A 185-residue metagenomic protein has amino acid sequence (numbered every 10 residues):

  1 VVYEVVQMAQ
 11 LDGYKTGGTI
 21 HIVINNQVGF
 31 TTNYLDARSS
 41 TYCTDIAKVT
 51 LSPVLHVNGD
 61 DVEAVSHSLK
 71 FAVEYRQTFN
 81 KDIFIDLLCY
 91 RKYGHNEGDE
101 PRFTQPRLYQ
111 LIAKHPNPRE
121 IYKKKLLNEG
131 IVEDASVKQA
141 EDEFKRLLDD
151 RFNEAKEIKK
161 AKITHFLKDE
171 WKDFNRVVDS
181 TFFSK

Functional and structural regions predicted by a protein language model:
V1-D45, V54-N80: Thiamine diphosphate
Q7-Y14, K48, V73-K81, L127-E133 (+1 more regions): Generic secondary-structure signature for well-ordered alpha-helical cores
G13-G18, T32-L51, L87-E120: Flexible glycine/proline-rich, aromatic-decorated loop/lid segments
G17-I22, F84-L88, K138-Q139: Beta-strand segments within the central parallel beta-sheet cores of soluble alpha/beta enzyme folds
I24-T31, R91-N96, F144-D149: Short, conserved secondary-structure transition motifs
T41-S68, Q110, K114-A135: Conserved thiamine diphosphate
V62-E100, I131, A135-S136: Gly/lys/ser-thr-rich phosphate-binding loops in alpha/beta enzymes that coordinate phosphoanhydride or phosphate groups
P118, E129, E133-K185: Hard-cation-handling environments
